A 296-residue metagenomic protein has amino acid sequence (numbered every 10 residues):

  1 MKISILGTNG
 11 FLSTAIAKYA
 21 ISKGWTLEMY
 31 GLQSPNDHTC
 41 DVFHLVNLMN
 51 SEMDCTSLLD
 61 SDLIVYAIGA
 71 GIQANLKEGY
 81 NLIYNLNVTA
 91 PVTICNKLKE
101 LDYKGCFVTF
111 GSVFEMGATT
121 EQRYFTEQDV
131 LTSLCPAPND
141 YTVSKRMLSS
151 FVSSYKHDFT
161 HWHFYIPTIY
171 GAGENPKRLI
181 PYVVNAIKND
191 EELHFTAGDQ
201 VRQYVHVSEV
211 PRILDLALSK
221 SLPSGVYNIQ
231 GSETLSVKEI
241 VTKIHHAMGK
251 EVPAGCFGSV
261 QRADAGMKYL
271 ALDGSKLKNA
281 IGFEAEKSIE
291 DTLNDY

Functional and structural regions predicted by a protein language model:
I3-S22: N-terminal Rossmann NAD(P)H-binding glycine-rich loop of SDR-like oxidoreductase domains
L6, Y30, A67-A70, F107-V113 (+1 more regions): SDR active-site strand-loop-helix element
L48-L86: NAD(P)H-binding glycine-rich loop region in Rossmannoid oxidoreductase-like domains and their noncatalytic homologs
A70-Q73, S112-Q122, P167-Y170: Active-site segment of SDR-like NAD(P)-dependent oxidoreductases
V92-P138: Conserved Rossmann-fold NAD(P)-dependent oxidoreductase catalytic core, especially the SDR/UDP-sugar
E121, R146, S150-R202, V207-R212 (+1 more regions): NAD(P)-dependent short-chain dehydrogenase/reductase
D140, S144-K145: Active-site helix of classical SDR
I187, E191, F195-Y296: C-terminal substrate-binding subdomain of Rossmann-fold SDR/epimerase-dehydratase oxidoreductases
